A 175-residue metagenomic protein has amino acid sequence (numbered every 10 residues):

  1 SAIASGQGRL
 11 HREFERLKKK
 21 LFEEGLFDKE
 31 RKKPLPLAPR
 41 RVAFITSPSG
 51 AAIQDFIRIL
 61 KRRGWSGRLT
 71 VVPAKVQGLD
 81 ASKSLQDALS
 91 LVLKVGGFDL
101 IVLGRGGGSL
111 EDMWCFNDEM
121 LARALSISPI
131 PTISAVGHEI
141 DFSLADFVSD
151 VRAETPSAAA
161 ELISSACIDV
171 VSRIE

Functional and structural regions predicted by a protein language model:
A2-A51, D55-K61: Extended, charge-rich, solvent-exposed interface segments
P39-E175: Short glycine/threonine-rich loop/turn motifs
